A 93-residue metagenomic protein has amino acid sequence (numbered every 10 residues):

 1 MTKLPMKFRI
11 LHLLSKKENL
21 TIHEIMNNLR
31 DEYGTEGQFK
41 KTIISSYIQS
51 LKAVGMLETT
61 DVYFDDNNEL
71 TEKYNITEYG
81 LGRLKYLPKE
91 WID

Functional and structural regions predicted by a protein language model:
T2-M6, K40: N-terminal positioning helix adjacent to the helix-turn-helix/winged-helix DNA-binding module
K7-L14: Hydrophobic residues on short alpha-helical segments
S15-E24: Short capping segments at the starts of secondary-structure elements
D31-S45: Short, positively charged loop/turn segments that connect secondary-structure elements
S45-K52: Short, hydrophobic-biased segments on the C-terminal half of alpha helices that form "recognition helices"
K52-Y63: A short, conserved structural fragment
D61-E72: Short, Lys/Arg-rich nucleic-acid/phosphate-binding segment
E72-D93: Short, amphipathic alpha-helical interaction segments positioned at domain boundaries
